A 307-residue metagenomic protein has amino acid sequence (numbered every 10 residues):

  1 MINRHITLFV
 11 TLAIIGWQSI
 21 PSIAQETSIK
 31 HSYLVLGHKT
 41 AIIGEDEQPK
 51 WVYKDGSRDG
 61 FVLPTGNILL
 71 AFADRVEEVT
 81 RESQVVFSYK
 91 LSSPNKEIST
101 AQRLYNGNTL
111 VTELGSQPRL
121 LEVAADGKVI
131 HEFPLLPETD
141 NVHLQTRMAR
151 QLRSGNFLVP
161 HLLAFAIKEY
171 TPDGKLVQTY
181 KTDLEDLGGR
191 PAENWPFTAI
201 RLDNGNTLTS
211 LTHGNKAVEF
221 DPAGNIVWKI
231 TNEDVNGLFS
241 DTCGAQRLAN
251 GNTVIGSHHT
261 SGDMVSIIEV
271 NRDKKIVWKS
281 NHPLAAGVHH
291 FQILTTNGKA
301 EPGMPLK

Functional and structural regions predicted by a protein language model:
M1-H5: Positively charged n-region of N-terminal signal peptides that target proteins for export
T7-S19: Bacterial N-terminal signal peptides
I20-A24: Sec/Tat signal peptide C-region and signal peptidase I cleavage site
Q25-K307: Histidine-/acidic-rich catalytic cores in large beta-rich domains
